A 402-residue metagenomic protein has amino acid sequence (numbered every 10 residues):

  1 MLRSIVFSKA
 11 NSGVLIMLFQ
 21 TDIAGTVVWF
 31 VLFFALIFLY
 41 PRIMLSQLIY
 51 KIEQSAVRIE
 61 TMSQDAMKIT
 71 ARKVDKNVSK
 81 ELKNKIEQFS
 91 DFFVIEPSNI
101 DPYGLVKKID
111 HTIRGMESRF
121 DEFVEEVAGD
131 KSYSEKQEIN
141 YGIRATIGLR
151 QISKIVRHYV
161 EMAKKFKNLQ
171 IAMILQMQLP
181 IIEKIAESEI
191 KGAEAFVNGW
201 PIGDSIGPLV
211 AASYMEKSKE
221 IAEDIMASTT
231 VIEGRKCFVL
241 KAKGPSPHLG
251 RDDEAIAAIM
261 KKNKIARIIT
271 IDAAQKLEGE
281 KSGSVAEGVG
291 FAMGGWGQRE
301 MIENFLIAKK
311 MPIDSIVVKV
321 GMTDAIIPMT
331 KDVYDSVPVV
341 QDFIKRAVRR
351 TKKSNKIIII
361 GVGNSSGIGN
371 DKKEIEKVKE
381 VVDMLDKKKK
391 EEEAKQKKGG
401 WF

Functional and structural regions predicted by a protein language model:
M1, V6, Q88-F92, W401: Intrinsic disorder/low-structure terminal segments
M1, V6-I16, Q20-L45: N-terminal signal-anchor transmembrane alpha helix of single-pass membrane proteins, serving as the membrane-anchoring
R3, R42, R58, R72 (+10 more regions): Arginine residue identity/basic-tract feature
M44-Q47, S218: Membrane-interfacial segments
Y50-L209, S213-K217: Electropositive, gly/pro-rich neighborhoods at or near active sites that engage anionic ligands
I155-M329, Y334-V339, K345-R346, K353 (+1 more regions): Conserved mixed alpha/beta catalytic, RNA-binding, or beta-rich assembly cores of soluble enzyme, regulatory
I360: PRPP/pyrophosphate-binding module of the type I phosphoribosyltransferase fold
